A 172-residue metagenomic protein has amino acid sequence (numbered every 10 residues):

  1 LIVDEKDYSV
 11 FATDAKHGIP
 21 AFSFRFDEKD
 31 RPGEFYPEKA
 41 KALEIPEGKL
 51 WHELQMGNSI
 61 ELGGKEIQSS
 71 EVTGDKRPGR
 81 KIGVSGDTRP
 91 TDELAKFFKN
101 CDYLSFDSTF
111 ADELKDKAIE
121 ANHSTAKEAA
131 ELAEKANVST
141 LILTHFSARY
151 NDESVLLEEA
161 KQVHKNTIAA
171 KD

Functional and structural regions predicted by a protein language model:
V3-V84, T88-F97, Y103: Active-site-proximal loop/helix segment associated with metal-binding centers of metalloenzymes
P90-D172: Binuclear metal-ion centers of metallo-dependent hydrolases, dominated by the metallo-beta-lactamase
